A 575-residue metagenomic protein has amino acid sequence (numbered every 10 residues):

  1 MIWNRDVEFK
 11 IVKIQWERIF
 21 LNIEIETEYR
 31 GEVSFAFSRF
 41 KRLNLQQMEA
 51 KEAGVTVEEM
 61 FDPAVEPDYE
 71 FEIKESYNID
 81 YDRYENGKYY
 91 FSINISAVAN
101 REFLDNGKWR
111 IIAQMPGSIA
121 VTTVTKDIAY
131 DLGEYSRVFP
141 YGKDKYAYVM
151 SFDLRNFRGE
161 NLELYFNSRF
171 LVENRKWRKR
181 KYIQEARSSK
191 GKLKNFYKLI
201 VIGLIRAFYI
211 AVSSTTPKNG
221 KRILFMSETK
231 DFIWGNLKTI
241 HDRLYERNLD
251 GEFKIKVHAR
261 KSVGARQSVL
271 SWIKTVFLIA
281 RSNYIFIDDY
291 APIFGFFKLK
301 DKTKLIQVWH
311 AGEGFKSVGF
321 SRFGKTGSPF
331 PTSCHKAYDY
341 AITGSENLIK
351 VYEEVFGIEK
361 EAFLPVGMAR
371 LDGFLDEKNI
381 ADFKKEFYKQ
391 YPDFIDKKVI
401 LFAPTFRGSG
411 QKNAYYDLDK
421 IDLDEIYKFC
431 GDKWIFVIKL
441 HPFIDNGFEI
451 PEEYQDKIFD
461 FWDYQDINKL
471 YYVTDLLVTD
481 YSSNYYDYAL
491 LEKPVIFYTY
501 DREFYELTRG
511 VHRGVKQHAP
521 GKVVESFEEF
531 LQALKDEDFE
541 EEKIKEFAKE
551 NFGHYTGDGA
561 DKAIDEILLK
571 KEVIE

Functional and structural regions predicted by a protein language model:
M1-G220, E246: Basic, ligand-binding patches in group-transfer machinery, especially extracytoplasmic/periplasmic segments
V57-D68, S76, K221-L375: Active-site and donor-binding regions of nucleotide-sugar-utilizing enzymes
G191-Y209, G312-K316, S321-G324, S328-Y415 (+2 more regions): A nucleotide-sugar donor-handling region in carbohydrate enzymes
F232-R243, A369-I450, V524, Y555 (+1 more regions): Conserved catalytic-core segment of nucleotide-activated headgroup transferases in glycan assembly
V269-Y284, P292, P442-Y486: Donor nucleotide-activated moiety binding/catalytic core segment of transferases that use nucleotide-activated donors
I285-P292, F296-W309, G314, Y464-T508: A donor-sugar binding/catalytic signature common to diverse glycosyltransferases and related nucleotide-sugar
P451-D456, S483-N551: Catalytic binding pocket for nucleotide-activated donors in carbohydrate/polymer assembly enzymes
T556-E575: C-terminal alpha-helical cap of glycosyltransferases
